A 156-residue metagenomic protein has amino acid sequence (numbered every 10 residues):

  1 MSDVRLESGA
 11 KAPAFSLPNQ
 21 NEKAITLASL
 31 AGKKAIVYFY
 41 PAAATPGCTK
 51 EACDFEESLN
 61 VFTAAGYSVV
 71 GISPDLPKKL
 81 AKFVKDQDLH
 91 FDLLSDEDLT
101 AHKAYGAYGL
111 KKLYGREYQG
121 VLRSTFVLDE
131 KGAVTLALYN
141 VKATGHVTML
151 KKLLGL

Functional and structural regions predicted by a protein language model:
M1-L156: Chalcogenol-based redox active-site neighborhoods
